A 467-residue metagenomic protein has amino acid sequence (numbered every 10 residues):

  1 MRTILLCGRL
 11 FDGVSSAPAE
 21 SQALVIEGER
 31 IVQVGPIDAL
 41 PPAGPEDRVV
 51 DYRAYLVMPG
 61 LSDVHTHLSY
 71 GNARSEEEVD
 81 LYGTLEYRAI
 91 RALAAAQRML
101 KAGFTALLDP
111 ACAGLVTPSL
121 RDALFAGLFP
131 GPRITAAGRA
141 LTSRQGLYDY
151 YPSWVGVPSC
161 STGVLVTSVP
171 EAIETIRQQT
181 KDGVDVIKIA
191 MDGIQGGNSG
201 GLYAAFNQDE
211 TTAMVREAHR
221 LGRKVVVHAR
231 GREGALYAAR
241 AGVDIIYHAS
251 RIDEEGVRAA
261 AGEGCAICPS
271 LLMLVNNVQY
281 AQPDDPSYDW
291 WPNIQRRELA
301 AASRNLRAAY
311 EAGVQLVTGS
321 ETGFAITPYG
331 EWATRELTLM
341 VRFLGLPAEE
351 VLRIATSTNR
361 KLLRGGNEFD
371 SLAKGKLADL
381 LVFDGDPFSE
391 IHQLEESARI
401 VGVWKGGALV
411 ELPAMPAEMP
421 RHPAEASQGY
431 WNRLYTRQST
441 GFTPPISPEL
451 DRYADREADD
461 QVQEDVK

Functional and structural regions predicted by a protein language model:
M1-Q22, I26-E27, V32-I37, L93-L100 (+3 more regions): Active-site microenvironment of metallo-dependent hydrolases
G8, L24, E29, A54 (+15 more regions): Divalent metal-coordination and catalytic microenvironments
D38-M58, G83: Active-site metal-binding motif and surrounding structural segment of the metallo-beta-lactamase
Y55-L128, R144-L147, D209, A241: Metal-associated gating/positioning segment near the N- to mid-region
E77-I90, P152-E174, K224: Active-site mouth loops of central-metabolism enzymes
D80, R220, D289-W290, A300-D386: His/Asp/Glu-enriched, well-ordered alpha-helical/loop segment that forms or immediately abuts the divalent-metal
R91-T117, P130-A140, V184-Q195, K224 (+3 more regions): Divalent metal-dependent hydrolysis catalytic cores, especially in the metallo-beta-lactamase
A190-S303, V317, T322-F324, L344-L346 (+3 more regions): Active-site core of metal-dependent hydrolases
